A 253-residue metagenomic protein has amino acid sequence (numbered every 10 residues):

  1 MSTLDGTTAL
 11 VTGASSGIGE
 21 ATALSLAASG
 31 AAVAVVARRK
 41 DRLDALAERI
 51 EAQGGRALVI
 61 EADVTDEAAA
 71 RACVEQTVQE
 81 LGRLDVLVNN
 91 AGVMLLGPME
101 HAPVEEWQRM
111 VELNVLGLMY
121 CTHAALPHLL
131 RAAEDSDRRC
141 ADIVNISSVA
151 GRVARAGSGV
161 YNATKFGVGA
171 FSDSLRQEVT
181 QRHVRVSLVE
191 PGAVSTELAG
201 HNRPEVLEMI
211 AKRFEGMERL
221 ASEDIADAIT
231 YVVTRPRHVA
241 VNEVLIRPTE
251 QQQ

Functional and structural regions predicted by a protein language model:
S15-S16: Conserved glycine-rich cofactor-binding loop
A31-L46: Conserved glycine-rich Rossmann-like NAD(P)H-binding loop of the short-chain dehydrogenase/reductase
K40-D41, E61-C73, V104: The beta1-alpha1 cofactor-binding region of Rossmann-like NAD(H)/NADP(H)-dependent oxidoreductases
P98-M99, P103-Q108: Substrate-binding pocket helix/loop in short-chain dehydrogenase/reductase
T122, T164: Active-site helix of classical SDR
S148: Residue(s) in the substrate-gating loop at a strand-loop-helix junction that position the organic substrate next
L188-V189, T196, E208-Q253: C-terminal helical subdomain
